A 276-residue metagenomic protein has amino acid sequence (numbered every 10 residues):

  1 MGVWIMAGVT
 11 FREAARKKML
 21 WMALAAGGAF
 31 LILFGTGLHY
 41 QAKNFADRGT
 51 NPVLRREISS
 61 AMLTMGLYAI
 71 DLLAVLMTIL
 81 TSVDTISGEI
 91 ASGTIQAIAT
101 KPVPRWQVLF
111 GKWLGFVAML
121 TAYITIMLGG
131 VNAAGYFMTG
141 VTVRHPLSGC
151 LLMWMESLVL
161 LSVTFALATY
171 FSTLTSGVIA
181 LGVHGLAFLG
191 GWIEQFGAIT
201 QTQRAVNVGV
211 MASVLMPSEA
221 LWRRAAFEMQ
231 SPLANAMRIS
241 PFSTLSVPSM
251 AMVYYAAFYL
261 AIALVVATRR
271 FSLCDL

Functional and structural regions predicted by a protein language model:
M1-G27: Aromatic- and glycine-rich beta-strand/loop motifs that create alpha-glucan
E13, G88, K101, N132-Y136 (+2 more regions): Transmembrane helix-loop junction
A23-G28, S176-A187: Central hydrophobic cores of alpha-helical transmembrane segments in multi-pass integral membrane proteins
G28-V83, L109-G177, G209, F242: Secretory targeting signals
G37-A61, A180-R269: Terminal transmembrane helical anchor/hairpin motif
D71-I90, A257-L273: Transmembrane alpha-helical segments in integral membrane proteins
T78-S82, I95, G130, V163 (+4 more regions): Hydrophobic/aromatic residues in alpha-helical transmembrane segments
D84-V117, F271: Helix-loop-helix units of permease transmembrane domains in multi-pass membrane transporters, especially ABC
